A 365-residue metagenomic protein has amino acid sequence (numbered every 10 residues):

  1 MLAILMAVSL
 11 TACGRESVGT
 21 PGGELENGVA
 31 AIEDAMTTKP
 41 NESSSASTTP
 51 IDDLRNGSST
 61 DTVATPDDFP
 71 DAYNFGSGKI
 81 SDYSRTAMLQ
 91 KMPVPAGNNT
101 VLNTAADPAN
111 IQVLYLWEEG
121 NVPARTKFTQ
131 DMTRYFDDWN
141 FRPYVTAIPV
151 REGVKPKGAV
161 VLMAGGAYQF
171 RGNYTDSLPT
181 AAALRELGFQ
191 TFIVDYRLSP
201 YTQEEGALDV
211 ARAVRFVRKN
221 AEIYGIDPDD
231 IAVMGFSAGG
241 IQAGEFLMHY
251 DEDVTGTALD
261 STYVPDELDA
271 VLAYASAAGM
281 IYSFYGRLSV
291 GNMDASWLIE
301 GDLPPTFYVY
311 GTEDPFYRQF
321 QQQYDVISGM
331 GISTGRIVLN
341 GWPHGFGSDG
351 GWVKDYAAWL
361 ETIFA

Functional and structural regions predicted by a protein language model:
S9-A12: C-terminal motif of bacterial Sec signal peptides marking the signal peptidase cleavage site
P70-G153: N-terminal cap/lid segment of alpha/beta-hydrolase-fold proteins
K157-G165: Short beta-strand element of the alpha/beta-hydrolase
G172-Y174, V194-G225, F346-G351: Catalytic nucleophile-loop/oxyanion-hole region of alpha/beta-hydrolase and closely related hydrolase-like folds
Y174-F192: Short amphipathic alpha-helix adjacent to the substrate-entry channel of hydrolases
R212-L298: Primarily recognizes the serine-hydrolase "nucleophile elbow" in alpha/beta-hydrolase and SGNH/GDSL folds
Y308-Y310: Short beta-strand/loop motif that positions the catalytic acidic residue of the alpha/beta-hydrolase fold
Y324, G329-A365: C-terminal catalytic histidine-bearing segment of alpha/beta-hydrolase fold enzymes
